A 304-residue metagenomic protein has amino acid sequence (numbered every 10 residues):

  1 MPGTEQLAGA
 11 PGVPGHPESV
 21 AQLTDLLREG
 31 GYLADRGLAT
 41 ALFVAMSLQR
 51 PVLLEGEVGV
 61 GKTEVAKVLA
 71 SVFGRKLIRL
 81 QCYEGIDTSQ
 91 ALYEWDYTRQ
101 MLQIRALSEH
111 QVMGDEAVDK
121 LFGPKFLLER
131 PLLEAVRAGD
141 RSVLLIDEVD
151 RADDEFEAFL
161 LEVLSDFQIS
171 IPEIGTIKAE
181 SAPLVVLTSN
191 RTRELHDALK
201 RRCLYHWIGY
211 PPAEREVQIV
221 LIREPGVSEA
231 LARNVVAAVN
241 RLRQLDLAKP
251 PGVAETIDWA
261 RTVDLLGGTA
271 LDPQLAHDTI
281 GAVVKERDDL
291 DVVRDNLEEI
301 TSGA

Functional and structural regions predicted by a protein language model:
M1-A304: C-terminal regulatory/interaction module of P-loop NTP-utilizing enzymes
